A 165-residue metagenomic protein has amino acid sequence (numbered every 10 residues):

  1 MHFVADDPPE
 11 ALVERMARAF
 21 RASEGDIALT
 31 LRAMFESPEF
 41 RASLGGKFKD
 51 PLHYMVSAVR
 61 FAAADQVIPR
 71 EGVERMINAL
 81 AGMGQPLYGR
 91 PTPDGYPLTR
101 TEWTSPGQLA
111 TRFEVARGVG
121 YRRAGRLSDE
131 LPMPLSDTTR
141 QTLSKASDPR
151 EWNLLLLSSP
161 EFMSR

Functional and structural regions predicted by a protein language model:
M1-S23, A28-R165: Flexible, low-complexity segments enriched for small/polar residues
